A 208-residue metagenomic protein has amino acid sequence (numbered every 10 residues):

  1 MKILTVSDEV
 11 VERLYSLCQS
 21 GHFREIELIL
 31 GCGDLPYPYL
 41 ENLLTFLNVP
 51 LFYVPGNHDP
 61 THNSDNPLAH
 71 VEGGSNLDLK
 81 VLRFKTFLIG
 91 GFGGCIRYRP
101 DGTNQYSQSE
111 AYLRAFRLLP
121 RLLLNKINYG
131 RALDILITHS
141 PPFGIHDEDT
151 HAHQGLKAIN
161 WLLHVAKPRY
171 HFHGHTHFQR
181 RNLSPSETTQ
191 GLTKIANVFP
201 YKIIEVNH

Functional and structural regions predicted by a protein language model:
M1-F46, L124, N128-A132: N-terminal active-site segment of His-dependent metallophosphoesterases
T5-R13, D59, D65-Q154: Conserved catalytic scaffold of divalent metal-dependent phosphoesterases
T5-S7, L28-D34, L51-N57, L77 (+4 more regions): Active-site neighborhood of phospho(di)ester-bond hydrolases with catalytic His/Asp-centered motifs
V10-L14, L35-E41, N57-S64, R97-G102 (+2 more regions): Active-site environment of divalent metal-dependent phosphoester hydrolases
L14-S20, P38-E41, N63, N76-L77 (+3 more regions): A generic local structural motif
F23-R24, L44-N48, V71, L162-K167 (+1 more regions): Short, conserved loop/helix-junction motifs that constitute active-site signature segments in enzyme catalytic cores
V81-K85, N160-A166, F178-H208: Binuclear metal-dependent phosphoesterase catalytic core
